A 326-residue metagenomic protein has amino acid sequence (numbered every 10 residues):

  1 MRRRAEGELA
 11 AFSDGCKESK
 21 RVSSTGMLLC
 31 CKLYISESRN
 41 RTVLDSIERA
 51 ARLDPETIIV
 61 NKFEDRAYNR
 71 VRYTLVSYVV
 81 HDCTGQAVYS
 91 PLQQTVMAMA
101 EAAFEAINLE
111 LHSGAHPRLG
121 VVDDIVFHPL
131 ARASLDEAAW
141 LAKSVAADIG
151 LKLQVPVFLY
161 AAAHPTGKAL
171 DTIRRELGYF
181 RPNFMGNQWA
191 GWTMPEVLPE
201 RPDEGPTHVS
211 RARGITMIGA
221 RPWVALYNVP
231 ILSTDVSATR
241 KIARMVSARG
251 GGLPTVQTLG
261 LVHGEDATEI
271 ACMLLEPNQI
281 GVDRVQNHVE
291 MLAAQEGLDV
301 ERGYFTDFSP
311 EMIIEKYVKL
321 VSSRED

Functional and structural regions predicted by a protein language model:
R2-R4, R21: Basic polycationic patches enriched in arginine
F12, C16-D326: Long, contiguous binding/interaction regions
